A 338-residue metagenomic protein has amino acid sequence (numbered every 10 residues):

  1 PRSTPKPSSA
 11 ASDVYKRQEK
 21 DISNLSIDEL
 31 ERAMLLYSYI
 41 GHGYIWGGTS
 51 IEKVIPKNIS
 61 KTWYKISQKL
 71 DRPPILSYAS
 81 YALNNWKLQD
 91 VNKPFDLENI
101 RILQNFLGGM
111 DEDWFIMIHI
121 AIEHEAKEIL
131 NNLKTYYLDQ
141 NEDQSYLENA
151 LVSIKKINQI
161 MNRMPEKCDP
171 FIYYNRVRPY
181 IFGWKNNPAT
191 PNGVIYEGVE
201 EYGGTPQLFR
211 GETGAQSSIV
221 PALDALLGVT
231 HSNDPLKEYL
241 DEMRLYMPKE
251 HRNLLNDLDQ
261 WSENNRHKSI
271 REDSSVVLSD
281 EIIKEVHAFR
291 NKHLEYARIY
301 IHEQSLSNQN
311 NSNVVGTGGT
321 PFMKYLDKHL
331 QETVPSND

Functional and structural regions predicted by a protein language model:
P1-A11, Y15: Single conserved hydrophobic/aromatic residue that forms the stacking wall/gate of nucleotide- or nucleobase-binding
S9-S12, E238-D338: Extended, compositionally biased alpha-helical segments that mediate assembly or anchoring
K16-L103: Long, charged all-alpha helical bundle/coiled-coil segments in cytosolic proteins
D21-L25, E29, M110-A121, E142-N149 (+3 more regions): Non-transmembrane, amphipathic alpha-helical segments
R32-L36, E123-E128: Helix-boundary capping/turn motifs
E98-I116, N131-D139: Short, charged/polar, low-complexity loop and linker segments that flank or interrupt alpha-helical bundles
I122, I129-N132, Y136, D143 (+3 more regions): Amphipathic alpha-helices that form helix-helix packing interfaces
E148-E238: Extended amphipathic alpha-helical segments with heptad-repeat/coiled-coil character used for oligomerization, fusion
